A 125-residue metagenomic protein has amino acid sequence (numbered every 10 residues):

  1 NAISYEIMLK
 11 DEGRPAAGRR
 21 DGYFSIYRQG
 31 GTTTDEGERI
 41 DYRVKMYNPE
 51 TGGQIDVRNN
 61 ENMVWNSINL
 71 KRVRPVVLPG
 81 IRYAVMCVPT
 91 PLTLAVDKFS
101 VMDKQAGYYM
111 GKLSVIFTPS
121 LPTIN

Functional and structural regions predicted by a protein language model:
N1-K45, A95-V96, S100-Y108, K112 (+1 more regions): N-terminal small/polar-rich segments of proteins
E36-Q105, S120-N125: Extended, well-structured beta-strand/loop surface patches that form recognition or cofactor-anchoring regions within
